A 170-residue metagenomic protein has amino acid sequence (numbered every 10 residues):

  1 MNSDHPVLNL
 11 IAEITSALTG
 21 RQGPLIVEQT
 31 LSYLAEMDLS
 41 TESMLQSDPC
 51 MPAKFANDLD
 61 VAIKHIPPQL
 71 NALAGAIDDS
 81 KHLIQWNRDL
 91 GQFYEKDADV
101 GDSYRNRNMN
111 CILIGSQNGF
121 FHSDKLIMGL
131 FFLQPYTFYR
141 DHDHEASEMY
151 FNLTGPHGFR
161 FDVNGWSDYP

Functional and structural regions predicted by a protein language model:
H5, N9, Y33, F55 (+5 more regions): Histidine (H) residue identity feature
V7-E28: "flanking P-loop NTPase cores in genome-maintenance ATPases
R21-D97: N-terminal, charged amphipathic alpha-helical interaction modules
Q46-A53, F120-D124, V163-Y169: Short, Lys/Arg-enriched charge-dense amphipathic segments
I77-N87, D102-I112, P156: Short, charge-rich amphipathic segments
D97-P135, D141, E145: A short glycine-rich, His/Asp/Glu-containing loop-to-beta-strand
L133, R140-P170: A short beta-strand-loop-beta hairpin characteristic of the jelly-roll/cupin
